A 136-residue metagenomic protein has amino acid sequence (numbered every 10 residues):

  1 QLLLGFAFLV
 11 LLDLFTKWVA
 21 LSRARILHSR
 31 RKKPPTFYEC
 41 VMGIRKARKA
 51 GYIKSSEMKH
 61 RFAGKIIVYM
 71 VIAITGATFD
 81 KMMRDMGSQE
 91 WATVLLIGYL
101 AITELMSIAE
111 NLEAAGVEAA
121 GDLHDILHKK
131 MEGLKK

Functional and structural regions predicted by a protein language model:
Q1-L2, G87-I97: Hydrophobic alpha-helical transmembrane segments
L2-A24, Y99-N111: Hydrophobic alpha-helical membrane-embedded segments
L4-F8, F62-F79, L96-E104: Hydrophobic alpha-helical transmembrane segments of multi-pass integral membrane proteins
V10, V19, V41-I44, V68-V71 (+2 more regions): Extended aliphatic helical segments
I26-I53, I102-K136: Membrane-proximal cytosolic segments adjacent to transmembrane helices
A50-A63: Membrane interfacial helix-start motif at the N-side
F79-M86: Transmembrane alpha-helix boundary signature
